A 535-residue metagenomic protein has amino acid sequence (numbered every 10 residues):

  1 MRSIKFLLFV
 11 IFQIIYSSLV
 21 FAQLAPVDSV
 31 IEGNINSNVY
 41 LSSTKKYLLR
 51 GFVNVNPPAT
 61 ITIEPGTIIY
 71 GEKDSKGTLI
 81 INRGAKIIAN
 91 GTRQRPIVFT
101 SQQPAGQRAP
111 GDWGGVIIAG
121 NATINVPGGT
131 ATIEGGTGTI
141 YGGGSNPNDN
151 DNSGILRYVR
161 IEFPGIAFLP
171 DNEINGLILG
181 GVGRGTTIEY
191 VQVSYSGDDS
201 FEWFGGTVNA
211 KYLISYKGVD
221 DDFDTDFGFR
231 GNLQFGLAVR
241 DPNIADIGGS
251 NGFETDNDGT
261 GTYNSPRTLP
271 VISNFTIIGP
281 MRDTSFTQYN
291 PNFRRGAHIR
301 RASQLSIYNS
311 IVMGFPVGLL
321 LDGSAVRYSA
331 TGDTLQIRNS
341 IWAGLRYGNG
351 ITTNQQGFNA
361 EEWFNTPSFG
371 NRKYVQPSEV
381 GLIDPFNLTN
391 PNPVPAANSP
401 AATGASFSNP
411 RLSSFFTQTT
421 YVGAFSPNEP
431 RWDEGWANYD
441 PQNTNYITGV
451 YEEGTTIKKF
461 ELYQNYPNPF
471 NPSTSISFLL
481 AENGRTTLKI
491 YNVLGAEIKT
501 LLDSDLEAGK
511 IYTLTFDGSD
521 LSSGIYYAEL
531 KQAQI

Functional and structural regions predicted by a protein language model:
M1-A25, T448-V450, K458-E461, S477-L479: Bacterial Sec-dependent N-terminal signal peptides
S3-F6, I14, G33, G252-N257 (+6 more regions): Intrinsic disorder/low-complexity segments enriched in polar/small residues
K5, L19-V20, F415, N428 (+2 more regions): Serine/proline-rich low-complexity intrinsically disordered segments, especially terminal tails, linkers
Y16, G136-G138, N152, N309 (+7 more regions): Intrinsically disordered/low-complexity terminal segments and short unstructured peptides
Q23-T62, E72-G84, G91-T92, P96-D198 (+2 more regions): Extracellular beta-rich repeat passengers
I68-Y70: Primarily the HKD phosphodiesterase
E453-I535: C-terminal outer-membrane/trafficking sorting elements
